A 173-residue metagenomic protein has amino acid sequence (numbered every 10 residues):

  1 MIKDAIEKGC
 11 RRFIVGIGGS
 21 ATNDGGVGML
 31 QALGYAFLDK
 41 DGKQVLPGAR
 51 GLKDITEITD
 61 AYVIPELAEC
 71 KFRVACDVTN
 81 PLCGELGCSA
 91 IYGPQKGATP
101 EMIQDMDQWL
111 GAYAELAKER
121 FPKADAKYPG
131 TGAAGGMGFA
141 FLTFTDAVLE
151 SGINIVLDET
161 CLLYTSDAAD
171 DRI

Functional and structural regions predicted by a protein language model:
K3, E7-I14, A21-K71: Glycine/threonine-rich beta-strand-loop-alpha-helix active-site module that forms ligand/phosphate-binding
F13-V15, D39, V74-C76, G84 (+2 more regions): General beta-strand structural signal in soluble alpha/beta enzymes
I17-D24, N80, G130-A133: Gly/Ser/Thr-rich loops at beta-strand to alpha-helix junctions that form or flank small-molecule/cofactor-binding
G51, I55-T56, A75, T79-L86 (+4 more regions): A structural signal for small-residue-enriched, beta-sheet-centric alpha/beta enzyme cores and oligomeric scaffold folds
T59-A75, T79-L82, C88, G93-K123: Ligand-binding beta-strand-loop-alpha-helix segment within the catalytic cores of soluble metabolic enzymes
Q108-L157, L163: Oxyanion-binding "anion nests"
Y164-D171: Conserved small/polar residues in nucleotide/adenosyl-binding loops
